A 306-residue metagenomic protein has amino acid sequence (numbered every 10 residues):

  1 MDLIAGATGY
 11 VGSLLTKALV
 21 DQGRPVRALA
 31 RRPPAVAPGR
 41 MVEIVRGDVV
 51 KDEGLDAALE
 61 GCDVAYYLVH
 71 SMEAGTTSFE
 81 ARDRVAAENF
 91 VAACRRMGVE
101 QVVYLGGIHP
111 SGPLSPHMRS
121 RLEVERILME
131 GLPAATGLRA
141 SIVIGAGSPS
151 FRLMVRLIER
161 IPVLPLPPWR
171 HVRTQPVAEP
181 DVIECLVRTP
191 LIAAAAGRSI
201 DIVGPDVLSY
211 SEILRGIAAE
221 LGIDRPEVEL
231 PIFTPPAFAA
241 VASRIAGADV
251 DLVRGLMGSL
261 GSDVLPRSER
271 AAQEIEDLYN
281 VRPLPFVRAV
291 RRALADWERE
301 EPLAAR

Functional and structural regions predicted by a protein language model:
D2, R188-G255, R267-R306: Mid/C-terminal beta-alpha module of Rossmann-like enzyme folds, strongest in SDR-family dehydrogenases/epimerases
D2-Q22: N-terminal Rossmann NAD(P)H-binding glycine-rich loop of SDR-like oxidoreductase domains
A5, L29, L68-V69, V102-G107 (+1 more regions): SDR active-site strand-loop-helix element
G12-S13, R84, L122: Residues forming the Rossmann-fold NAD(P)(H) cofactor-binding site
R24-R31: Conserved glycine-rich Rossmann-like NAD(P)H-binding loop of the short-chain dehydrogenase/reductase
P34-M97, G107-P113: NAD(P)H-binding glycine-rich loop region in Rossmannoid oxidoreductase-like domains and their noncatalytic homologs
G106, E125-P149, L153-R160, P165: Conserved beta-loop-beta element that borders a ligand/cofactor-binding pocket
P149-S150, W169-L191, R198-D201: Substrate-positioning beta->alpha
